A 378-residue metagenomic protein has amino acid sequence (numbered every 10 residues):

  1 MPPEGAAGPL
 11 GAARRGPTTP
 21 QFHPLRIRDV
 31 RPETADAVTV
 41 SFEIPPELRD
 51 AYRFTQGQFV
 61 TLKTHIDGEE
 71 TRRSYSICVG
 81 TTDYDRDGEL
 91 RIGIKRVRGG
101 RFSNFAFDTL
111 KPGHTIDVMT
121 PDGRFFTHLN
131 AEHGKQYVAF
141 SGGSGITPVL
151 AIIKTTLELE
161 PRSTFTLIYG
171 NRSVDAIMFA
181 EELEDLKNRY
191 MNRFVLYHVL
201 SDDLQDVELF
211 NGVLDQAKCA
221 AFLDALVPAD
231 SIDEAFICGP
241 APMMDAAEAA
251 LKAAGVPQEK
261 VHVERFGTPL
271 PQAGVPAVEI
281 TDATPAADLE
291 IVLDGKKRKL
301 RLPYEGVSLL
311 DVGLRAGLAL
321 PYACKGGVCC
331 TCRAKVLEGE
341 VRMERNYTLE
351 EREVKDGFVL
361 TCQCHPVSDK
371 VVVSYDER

Functional and structural regions predicted by a protein language model:
M1-Q21, R26, D36, A253 (+4 more regions): Iron-sulfur (Fe-S) cluster-binding modules
P9-T115, M119, N171-S173, E184 (+1 more regions): Ferredoxin-reductase
D83-G88, N130-H133, E160, P366-Y375: Ligand-binding loop in jelly-roll beta-barrel domains
N104-E290: FNR/FR-type flavoprotein reductase catalytic core
T284-K325: C-terminal accessory/binding modules appended to enzymatic or scaffolding proteins
L314-A316, T331-R378: Iron-sulfur (Fe-S) cluster-binding segments and ferredoxin-like electron-carrier domains, especially [2Fe-2S]
